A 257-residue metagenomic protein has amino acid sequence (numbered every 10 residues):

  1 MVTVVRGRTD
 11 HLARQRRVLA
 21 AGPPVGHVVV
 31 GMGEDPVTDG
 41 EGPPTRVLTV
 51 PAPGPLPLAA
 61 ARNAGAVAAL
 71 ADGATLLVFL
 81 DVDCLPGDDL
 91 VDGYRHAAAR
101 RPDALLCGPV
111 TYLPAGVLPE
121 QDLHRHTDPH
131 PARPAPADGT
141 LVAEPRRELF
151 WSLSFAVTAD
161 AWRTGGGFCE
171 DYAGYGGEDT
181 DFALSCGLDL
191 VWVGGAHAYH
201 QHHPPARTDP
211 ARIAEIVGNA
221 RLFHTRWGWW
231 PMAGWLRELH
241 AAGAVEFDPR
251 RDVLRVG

Functional and structural regions predicted by a protein language model:
R8-A21: Short, well-formed alpha-helical segments that are part of the catalytic scaffolds of diverse glycosyltransferases
A52-L70: Glycine-rich, basic loop-to-helix element that forms the pyrophosphate-binding segment of sugar-nucleotide handling
A74-L85: Short beta-strand-to-loop acidic/aromatic patch adjacent to the donor-nucleotide binding site
D89-L123: Conserved donor NDP-sugar-binding/catalytic core segment of glycosyltransferases
L105, H130-A137, I213-G257: C-terminal, non-catalytic tails of nucleotide-sugar-dependent glycosyltransferases
P109, R125-E148: Short, flexible, basic/aromatic active-site loop/helix in glycosyltransferases
L149-V157, A161-G166, D171-A196: A short, conserved alpha-helix in the catalytic core of glycosyltransferases
W192-P210, F223: Active-site donor/metal-binding and catalytic loop motifs of nucleotide-sugar-dependent glycosylation enzymes
